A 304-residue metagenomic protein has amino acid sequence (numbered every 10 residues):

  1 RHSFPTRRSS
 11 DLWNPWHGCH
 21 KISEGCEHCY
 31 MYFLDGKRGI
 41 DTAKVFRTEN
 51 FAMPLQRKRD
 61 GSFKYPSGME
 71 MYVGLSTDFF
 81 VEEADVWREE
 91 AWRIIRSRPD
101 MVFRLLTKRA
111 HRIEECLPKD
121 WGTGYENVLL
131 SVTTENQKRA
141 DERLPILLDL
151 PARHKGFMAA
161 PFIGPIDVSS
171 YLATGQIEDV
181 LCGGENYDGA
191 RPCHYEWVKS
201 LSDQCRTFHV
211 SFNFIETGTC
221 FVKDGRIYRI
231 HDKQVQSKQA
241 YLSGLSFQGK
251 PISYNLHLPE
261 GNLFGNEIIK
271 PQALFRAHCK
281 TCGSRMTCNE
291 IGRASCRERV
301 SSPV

Functional and structural regions predicted by a protein language model:
R1, G18, P271: Residue-level marker of regulatory loop/turn positions in helix-turn-helix DNA-binding domains and in histidine
H2-S9, E298: Short, small-residue-biased leader/transition segments that mark boundaries at the very start of proteins
S3, H28, V86-W87, V300-P303: Short, polar loop/linker segments at the starts of domains and inter-domain junctions
S10-F46, H278-T281, R285-G292, S302: Canonical Radical SAM [4Fe-4S] cluster-binding loop centered on the CxxxCxxC motif and its immediate flanking residues
W13, F51, Y228-I230: Short clusters of hydrophobic/aromatic residues that line enzyme substrate/ligand-binding pockets
F51-V222: Conserved AdoMet/S-adenosylmethionine-binding subsite of the radical SAM
T219-C220, G225-S302: C-terminal accessory extensions appended to soluble enzyme cores
